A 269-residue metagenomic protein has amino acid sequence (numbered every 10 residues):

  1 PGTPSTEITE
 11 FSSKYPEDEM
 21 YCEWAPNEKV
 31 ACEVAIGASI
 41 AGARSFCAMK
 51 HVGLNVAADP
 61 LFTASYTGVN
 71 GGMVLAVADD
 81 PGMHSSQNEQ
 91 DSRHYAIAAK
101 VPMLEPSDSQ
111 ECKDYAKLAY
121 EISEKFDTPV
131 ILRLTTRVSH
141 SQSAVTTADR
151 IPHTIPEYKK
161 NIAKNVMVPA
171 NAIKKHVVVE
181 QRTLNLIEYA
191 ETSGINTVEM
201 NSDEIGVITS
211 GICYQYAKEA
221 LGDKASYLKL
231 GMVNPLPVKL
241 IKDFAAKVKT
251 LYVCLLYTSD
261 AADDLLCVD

Functional and structural regions predicted by a protein language model:
P1-S109, R137, M200-N201, K224: Thiamine diphosphate
A57, H84-S86, H140-S143, Q215-K218 (+1 more regions): Short helix/loop capping segments that flank catalytic or ligand/cofactor-binding pockets
D80-P81, T135-H140, G211-C213: Glycine-rich beta-alpha junction loops
F126-M200: Conformationally flexible catalytic loops at phosphate/diphosphate-handling active centers
D203-G206, S210-A220: Long hydrophobic segments that form regular secondary structure
D223-V248: Core nucleotide-handling region used for phosphoryl-transfer chemistry
Y257-D264: Conserved small/polar residues in nucleotide/adenosyl-binding loops
